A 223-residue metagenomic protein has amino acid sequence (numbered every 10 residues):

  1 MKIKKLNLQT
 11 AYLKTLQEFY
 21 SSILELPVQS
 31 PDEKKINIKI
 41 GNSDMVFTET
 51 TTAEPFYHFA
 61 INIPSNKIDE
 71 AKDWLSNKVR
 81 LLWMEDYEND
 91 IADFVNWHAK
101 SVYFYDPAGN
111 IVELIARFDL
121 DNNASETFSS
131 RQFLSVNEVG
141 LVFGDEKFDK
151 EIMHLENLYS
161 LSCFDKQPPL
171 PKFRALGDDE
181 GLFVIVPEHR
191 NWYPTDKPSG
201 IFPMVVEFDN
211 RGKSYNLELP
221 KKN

Functional and structural regions predicted by a protein language model:
M1-I3, Q9-Q29, K39-Y87, Y105-N223: Glyoxalase I/VOC metalloenzyme domain signal
P31-K35: Long, internal scaffold/assembly segments composed of regular secondary structure
N89-A92: Surface-exposed loop and turn segments in beta-propeller and other repeat-based domains that flank or scaffold
N96-A99: Short, small/polar residue-rich loop motifs at catalytic or cofactor-binding pockets
S101-Y103: Short hydrophobic/aromatic beta-strand element in the GNAT-like acyltransferase core that lines or flanks the acyl-donor
